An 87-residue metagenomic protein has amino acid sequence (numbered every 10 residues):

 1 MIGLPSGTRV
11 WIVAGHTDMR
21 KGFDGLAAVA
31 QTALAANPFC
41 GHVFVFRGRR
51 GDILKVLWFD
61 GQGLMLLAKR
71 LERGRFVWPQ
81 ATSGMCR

Functional and structural regions predicted by a protein language model:
M1-R87: Polybasic/polar functional segments that serve as interface/processing modules
